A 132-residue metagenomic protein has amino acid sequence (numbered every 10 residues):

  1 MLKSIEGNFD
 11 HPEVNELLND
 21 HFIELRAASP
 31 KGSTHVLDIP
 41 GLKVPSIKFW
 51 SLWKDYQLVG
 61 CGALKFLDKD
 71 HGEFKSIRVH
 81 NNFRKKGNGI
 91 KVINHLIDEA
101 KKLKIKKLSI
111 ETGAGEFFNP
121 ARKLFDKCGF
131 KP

Functional and structural regions predicted by a protein language model:
L2-H71, K75, H80, I93 (+1 more regions): Acetyl-CoA-dependent GNAT
K75, R84, P120-L124: Acidic/histidine-enriched, beta-strand-rich ligand/metal-binding domains
I77-K85, G113-A114: A short, internal acetyl-CoA/4′-phosphopantetheine-binding micro-motif in the GNAT/acyltransferase core
F83, G87-H95: Conserved acetyl-CoA pyrophosphate-binding loop and the N-cap/start of the following alpha-helix in GNAT-like
N88, K107-T112: Mid-chain, well-packed structural core segment of small domains
I110-A121: Conserved beta-strand-loop-alpha-helix junction that forms the acyl-donor binding cleft
F125-P132: Conserved acetyl-CoA-binding loop of GNAT-fold acetyltransferases
